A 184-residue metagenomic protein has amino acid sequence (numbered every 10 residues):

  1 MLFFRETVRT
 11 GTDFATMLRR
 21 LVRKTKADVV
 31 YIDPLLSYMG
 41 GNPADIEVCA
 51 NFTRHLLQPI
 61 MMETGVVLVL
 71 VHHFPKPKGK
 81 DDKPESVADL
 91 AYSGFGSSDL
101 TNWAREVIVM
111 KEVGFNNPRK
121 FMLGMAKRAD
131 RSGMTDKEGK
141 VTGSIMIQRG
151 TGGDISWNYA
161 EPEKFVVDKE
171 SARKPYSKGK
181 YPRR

Functional and structural regions predicted by a protein language model:
M1-N51, Y159, E163-V167: Conserved inter-motif catalytic segment of the P-loop NTP-binding fold
K26-D28, G153-R184: DNA transaction DNA-binding modules
V29, A50-N158, K164: Phosphate-binding/switch region of NTP-binding enzymes
